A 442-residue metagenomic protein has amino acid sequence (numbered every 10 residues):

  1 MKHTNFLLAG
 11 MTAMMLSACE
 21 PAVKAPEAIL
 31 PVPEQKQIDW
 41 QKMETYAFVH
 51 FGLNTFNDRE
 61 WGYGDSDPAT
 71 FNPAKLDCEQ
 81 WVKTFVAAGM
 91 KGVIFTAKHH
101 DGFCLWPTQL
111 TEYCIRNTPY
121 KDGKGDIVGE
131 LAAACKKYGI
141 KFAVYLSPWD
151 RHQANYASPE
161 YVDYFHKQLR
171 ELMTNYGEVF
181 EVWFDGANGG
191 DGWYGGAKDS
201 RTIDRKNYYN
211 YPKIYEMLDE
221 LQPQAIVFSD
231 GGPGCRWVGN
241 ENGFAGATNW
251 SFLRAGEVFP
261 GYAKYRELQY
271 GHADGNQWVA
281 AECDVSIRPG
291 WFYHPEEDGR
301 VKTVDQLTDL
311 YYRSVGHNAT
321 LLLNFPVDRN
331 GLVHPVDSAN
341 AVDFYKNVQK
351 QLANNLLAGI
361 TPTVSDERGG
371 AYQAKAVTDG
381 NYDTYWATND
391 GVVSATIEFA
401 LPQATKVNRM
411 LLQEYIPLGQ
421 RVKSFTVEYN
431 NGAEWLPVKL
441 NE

Functional and structural regions predicted by a protein language model:
M1-L7: Bacterial N-terminal signal peptides that target proteins for export
M11-M14: Repetitive helical segments and hydrophobic/amphipathic motifs
L16-A18: C-terminal motif of bacterial Sec signal peptides marking the signal peptidase cleavage site
A22-G391, F399, L411-Q413, Q420 (+1 more regions): Mature catalytic domains of secreted/periplasmic carbohydrate-active enzymes
V392-S394, P402-R409: Extended extracellular/luminal ectodomain segments enriched in beta-structured repeat modules
Q420-A433: Short, surface-exposed beta-strand/strand-loop-strand elements in extracellular ectodomains
